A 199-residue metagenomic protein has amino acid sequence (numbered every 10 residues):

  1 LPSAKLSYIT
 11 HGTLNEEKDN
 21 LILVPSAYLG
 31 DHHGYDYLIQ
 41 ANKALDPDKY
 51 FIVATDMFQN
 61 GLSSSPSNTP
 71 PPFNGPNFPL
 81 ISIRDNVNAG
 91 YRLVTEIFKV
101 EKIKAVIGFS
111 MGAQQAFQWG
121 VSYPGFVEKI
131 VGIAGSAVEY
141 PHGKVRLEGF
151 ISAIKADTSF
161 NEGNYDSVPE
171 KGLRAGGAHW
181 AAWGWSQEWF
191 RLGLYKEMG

Functional and structural regions predicted by a protein language model:
L1-S3, N86: N-terminal regions that are enriched for targeting/export leaders and immediately downstream pro/stem segments
S3-L6, S110-G112: Short, glycine/acidic-rich beta->alpha junctions
I9-P71: N-terminal cap/lid subdomain of alpha/beta-hydrolase-fold enzymes
H33-Y35, S63-S64, A116, H142 (+1 more regions): Short glycine-/acidic-enriched loop or helix-start segments at secondary-structure transitions that form or flank
P71-P79, F160-D166: Short glycine/proline- and acidic residue-enriched helix-loop micro-motifs that form flexible lids or anion-recognition
F73, N77, R84-A105, Q114 (+1 more regions): Conserved acidic catalytic loop of the alpha/beta-hydrolase fold
E101-R146: Conserved hydrolase catalytic core segment
F126, G132-G199: Alpha/beta-hydrolase-fold enzymes
